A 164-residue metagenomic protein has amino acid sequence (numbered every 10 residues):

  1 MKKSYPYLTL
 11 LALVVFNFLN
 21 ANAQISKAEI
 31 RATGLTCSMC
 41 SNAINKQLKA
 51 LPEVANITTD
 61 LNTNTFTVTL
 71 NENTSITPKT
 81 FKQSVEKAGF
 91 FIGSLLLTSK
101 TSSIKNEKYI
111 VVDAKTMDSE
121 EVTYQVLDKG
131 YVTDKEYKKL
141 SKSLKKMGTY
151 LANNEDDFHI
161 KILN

Functional and structural regions predicted by a protein language model:
M1-S26: Bacterial Sec-dependent N-terminal signal peptides
K27-T58, N64-T69: Start-of-domain marker
I44, K79-A88: Short amphipathic alpha-helices in soluble, non-transmembrane regions that often serve as interface/regulatory elements
V54-T59, F91-L95: Short, well-structured beta-strand/strand-turn elements
N71-I76: Helix N-cap motif at beta-to-alpha junctions
F90-N164: Thiol/selenol-based redox catalytic cores and closely related redox-interacting motifs
